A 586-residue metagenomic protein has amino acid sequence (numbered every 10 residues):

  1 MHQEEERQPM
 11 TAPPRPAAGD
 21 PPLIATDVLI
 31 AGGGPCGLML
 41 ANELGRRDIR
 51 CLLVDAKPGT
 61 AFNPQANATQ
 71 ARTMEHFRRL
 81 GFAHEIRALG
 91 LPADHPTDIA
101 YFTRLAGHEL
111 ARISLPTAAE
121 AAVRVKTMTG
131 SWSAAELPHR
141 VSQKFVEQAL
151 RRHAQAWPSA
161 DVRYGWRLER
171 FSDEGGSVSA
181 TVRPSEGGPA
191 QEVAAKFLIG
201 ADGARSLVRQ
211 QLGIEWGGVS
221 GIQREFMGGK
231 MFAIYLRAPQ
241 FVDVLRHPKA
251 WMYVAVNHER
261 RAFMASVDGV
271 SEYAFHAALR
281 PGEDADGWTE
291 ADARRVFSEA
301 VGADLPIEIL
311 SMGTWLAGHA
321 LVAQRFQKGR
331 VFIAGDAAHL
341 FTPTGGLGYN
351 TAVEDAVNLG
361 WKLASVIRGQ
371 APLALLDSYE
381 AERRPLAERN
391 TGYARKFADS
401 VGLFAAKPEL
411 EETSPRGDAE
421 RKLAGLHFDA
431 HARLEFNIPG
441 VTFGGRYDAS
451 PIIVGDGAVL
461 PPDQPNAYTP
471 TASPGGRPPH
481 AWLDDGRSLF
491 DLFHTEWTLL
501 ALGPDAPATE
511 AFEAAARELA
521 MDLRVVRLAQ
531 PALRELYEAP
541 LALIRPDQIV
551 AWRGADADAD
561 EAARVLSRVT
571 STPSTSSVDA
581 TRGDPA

Functional and structural regions predicted by a protein language model:
M1-V28, E43-D48: Extreme N-terminal leader/targeting segments of oxidoreductases
H2-Q8, A364-P474, W482, R487-F493 (+5 more regions): C-terminal helical "tail/cap" subdomain of flavin- and related membrane-associated enzymes
I24-T26, G187-F197, A201: Core beta-strand elements of the Rossmann-like FAD/NAD(P) dinucleotide-binding domain in flavoenzyme oxidoreductases
G32-A41, R46, L150, G200 (+7 more regions): Conserved mid-domain beta->alpha element of the FAD-binding
G45-Q65: Glycine-rich FAD pyrophosphate-binding loop
F62-A66, Q70-H153: Active-site-adjacent segment of FAD-dependent monooxygenases/related oxidoreductases
R152, F197, A201-G318, A323: Conserved FAD-binding catalytic core of PHBH/FMO-like flavoproteins
Y164-V178: A conserved short coil-to-beta-strand element within the FAD-binding core of flavoproteins
